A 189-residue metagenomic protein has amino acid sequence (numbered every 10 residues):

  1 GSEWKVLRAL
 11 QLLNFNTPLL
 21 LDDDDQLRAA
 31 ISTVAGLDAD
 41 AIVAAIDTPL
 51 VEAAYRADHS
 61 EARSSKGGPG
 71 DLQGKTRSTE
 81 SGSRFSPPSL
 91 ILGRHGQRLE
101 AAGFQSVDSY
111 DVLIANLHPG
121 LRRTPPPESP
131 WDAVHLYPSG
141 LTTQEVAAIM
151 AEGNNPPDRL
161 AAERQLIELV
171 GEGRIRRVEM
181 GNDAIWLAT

Functional and structural regions predicted by a protein language model:
G1-W4: Ordered, amphipathic secondary-structure segments that act as subunit-interaction surfaces in large macromolecular
V6-Q11: Short alpha-helical scaffolding segments that buttress acidic/His motifs in well-ordered protein cores
L12-T189: C-terminal cap of thioredoxin/glutaredoxin-like
